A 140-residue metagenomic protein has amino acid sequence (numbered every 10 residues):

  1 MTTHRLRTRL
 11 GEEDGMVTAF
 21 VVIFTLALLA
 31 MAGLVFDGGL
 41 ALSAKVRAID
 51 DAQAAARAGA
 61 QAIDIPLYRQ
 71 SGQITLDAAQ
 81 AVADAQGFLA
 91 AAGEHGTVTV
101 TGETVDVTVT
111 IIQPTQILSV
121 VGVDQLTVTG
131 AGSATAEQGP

Functional and structural regions predicted by a protein language model:
T2-L76: Alpha-helical assembly-interface signal, strongest on the long, hydrophobic N-terminal helix that forms
T3-H4, Q116-P140: Low-complexity, S/T/G/P-rich flexible repeat/linker segments used as non-globular hinges and stalks within
V17, V105-V109, V128: Hydrophobic aliphatic residue packing
L29, A91-G102, Q125-A136: Short, surface-exposed, charge-dense and proline/glycine-enriched linear segments
A58-V109: Short amphipathic secondary-structure patches
T110-T115: Generic short beta-strand segments
